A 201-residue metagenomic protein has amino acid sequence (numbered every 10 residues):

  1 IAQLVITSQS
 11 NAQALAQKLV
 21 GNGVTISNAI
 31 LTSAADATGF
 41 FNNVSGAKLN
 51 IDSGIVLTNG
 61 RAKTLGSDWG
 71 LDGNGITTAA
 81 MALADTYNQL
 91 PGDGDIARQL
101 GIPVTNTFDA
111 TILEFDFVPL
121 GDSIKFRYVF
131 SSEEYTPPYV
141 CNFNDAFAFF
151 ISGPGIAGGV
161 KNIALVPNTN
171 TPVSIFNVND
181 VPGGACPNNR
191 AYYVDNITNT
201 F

Functional and structural regions predicted by a protein language model:
I1-F201: Aromatic (Trp/Tyr/Phe) and Gly/Pro-enriched flexible surface segments
